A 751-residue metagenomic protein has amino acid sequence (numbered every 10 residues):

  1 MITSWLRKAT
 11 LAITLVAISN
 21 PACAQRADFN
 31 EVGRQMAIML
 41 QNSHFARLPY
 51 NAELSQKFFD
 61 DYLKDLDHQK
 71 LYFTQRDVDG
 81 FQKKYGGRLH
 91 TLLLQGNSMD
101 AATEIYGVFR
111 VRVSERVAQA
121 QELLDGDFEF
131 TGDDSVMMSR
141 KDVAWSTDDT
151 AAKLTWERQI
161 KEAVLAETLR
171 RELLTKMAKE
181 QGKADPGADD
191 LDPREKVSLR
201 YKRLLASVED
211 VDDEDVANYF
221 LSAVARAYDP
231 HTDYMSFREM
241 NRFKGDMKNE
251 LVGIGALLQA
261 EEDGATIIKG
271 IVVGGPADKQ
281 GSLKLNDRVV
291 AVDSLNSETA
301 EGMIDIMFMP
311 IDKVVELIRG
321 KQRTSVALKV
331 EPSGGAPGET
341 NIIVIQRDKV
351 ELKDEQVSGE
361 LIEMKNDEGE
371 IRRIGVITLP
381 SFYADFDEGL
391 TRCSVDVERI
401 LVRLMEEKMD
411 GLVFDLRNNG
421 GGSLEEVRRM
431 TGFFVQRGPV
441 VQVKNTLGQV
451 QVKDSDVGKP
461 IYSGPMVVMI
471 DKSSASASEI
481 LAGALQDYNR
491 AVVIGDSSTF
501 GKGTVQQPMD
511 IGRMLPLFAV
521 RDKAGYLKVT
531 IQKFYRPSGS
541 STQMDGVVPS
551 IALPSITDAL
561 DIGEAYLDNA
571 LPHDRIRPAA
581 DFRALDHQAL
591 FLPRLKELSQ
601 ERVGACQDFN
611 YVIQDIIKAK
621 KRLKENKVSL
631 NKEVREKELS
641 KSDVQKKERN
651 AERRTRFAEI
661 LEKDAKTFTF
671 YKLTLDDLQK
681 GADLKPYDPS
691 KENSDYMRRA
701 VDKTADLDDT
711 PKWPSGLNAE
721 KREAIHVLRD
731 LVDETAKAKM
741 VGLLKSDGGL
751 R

Functional and structural regions predicted by a protein language model:
M1-T10: Bacterial N-terminal signal peptides that target proteins for export
A22-Q25, Q41-N51, A206-D213, D229-L251 (+6 more regions): Cleft-lining beta-strand/loop regions that shape enzyme active-site pockets
G33-F45, K84-L89, L199-R203, L379-Y383 (+1 more regions): Acidic/histidine-rich, surface-exposed loop or edge segments in extracytoplasmic proteins
K64, G87, S98, A102 (+4 more regions): PDZ/PDZ-like domain segments forming the peptide/carboxylate-binding groove, activating on the N-terminal beta-strands
E115-I254, E261-E262: Extended, domain-scale alpha-helical bundle/helix-rich regions
A166-E167, E172-L199, R536-M740, L750: Conserved functional hotspot residues or short segments at active or partner-binding sites across diverse domains
A477, N489, I494-I562: Polar, glycine-rich mid-to-C-terminal structural blocks that act as macromolecule-binding/assembly scaffolds
